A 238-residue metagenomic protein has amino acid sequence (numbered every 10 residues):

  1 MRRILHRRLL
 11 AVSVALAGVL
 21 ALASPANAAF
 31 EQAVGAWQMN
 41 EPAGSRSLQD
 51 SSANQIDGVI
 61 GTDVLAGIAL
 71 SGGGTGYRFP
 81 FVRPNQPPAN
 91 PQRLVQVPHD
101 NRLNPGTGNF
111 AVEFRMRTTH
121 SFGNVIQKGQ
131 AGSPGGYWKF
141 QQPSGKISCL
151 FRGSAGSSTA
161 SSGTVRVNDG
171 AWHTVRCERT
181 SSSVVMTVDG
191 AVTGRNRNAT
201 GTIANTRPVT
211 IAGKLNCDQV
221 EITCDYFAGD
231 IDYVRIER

Functional and structural regions predicted by a protein language model:
M1-S13: Bacterial N-terminal signal peptides that target proteins for export
A11-A21: Bacterial N-terminal signal peptides
V19-N90: Extracytoplasmic low-complexity segments
A29-Q32, H99-V112, G132, T164-A171 (+2 more regions): Extracellular/lumenal carbohydrate-interaction signature centered on repeated Trp-anchored short motifs
F30-V34, A43-L48, Q86-S148, V184 (+1 more regions): Extracellular glycan-recognition modules
G74-G76, N196-D230: Flexible glycan-contacting loops in extracellular carbohydrate-active proteins
P88, C149-T174, E221: Short, aromatic/His-centered strand-loop micro-motif at the edge of beta-sheets
A171-V185: Localized edge beta-strand/strand-to-loop motifs within extracellular or lumenal beta-rich domains
